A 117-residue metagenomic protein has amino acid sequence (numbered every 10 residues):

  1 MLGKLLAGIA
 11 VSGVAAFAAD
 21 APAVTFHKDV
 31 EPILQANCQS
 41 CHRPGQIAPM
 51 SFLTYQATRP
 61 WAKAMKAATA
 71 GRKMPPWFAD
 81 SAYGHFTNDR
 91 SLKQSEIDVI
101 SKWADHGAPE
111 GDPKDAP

Functional and structural regions predicted by a protein language model:
G3-A16: Bacterial N-terminal signal peptides
A16-P117: Aromatic- and Gly/Pro-enriched helix-to-coil junctions and flexible linker segments
